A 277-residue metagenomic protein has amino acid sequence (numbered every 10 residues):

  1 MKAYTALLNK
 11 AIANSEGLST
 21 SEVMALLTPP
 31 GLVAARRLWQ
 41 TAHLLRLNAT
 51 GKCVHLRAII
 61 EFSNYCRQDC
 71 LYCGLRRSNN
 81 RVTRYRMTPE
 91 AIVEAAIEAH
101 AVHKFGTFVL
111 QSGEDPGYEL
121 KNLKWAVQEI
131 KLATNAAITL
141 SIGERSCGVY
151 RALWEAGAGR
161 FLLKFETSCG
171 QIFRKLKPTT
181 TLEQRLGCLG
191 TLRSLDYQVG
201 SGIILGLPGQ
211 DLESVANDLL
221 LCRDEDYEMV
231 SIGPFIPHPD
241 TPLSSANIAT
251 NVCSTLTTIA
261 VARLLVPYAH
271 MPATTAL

Functional and structural regions predicted by a protein language model:
M1-Q68: Flexible, acidic/Gly-rich N-terminal and inter-domain linker regions that tether and position cofactor-handling modules
N14-A25, A49, L256-L277: C-terminal accessory regions of radical SAM enzymes
H43-L44, Q128, A260: Active-site phosphate/pyrophosphate- and oxyanion-stabilizing loops and adjacent acidic/basic residues in soluble
G51-A91: Canonical Radical SAM [4Fe-4S] cluster-binding loop centered on the CxxxCxxC motif and its immediate flanking residues
S63-N64, E114-E119, T179, G206-D211 (+2 more regions): Short, small-residue-enriched loops and turns at beta-alpha junctions that line or gate enzyme active sites
R77-V93, A99-K121, A126-L189, Q198-L205 (+1 more regions): Core AdoMet radical
L110, R160, E183-T241, L256-P272: Conserved C-terminal portion of the radical SAM core fold that forms the substrate/S-adenosylmethionine-binding
P239-C253: Active-site loop segments of alpha/beta catalytic cores
